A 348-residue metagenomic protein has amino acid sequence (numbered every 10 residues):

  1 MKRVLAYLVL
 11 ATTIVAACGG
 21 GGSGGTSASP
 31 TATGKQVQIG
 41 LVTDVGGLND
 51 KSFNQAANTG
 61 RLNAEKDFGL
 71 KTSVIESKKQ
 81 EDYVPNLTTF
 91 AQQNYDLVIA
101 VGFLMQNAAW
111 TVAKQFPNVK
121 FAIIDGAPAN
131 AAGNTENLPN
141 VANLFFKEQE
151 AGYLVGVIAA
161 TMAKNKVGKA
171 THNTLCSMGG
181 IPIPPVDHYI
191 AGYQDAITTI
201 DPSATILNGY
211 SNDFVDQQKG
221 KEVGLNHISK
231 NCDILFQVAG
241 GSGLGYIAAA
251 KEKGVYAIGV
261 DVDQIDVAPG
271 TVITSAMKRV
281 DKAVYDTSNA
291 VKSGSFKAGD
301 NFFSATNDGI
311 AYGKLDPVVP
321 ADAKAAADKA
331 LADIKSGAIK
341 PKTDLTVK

Functional and structural regions predicted by a protein language model:
K2-L10: Sec-dependent signal peptide recognition, specifically the positively charged N-region followed immediately by
I14-A17: C-terminal motif of bacterial Sec signal peptides marking the signal peptidase cleavage site
G20-G22: Short, conserved catalytic or interaction motifs in soluble domains
T26-K348: A residue-level marker of the well-folded mature domains of exported/periplasmic proteins
